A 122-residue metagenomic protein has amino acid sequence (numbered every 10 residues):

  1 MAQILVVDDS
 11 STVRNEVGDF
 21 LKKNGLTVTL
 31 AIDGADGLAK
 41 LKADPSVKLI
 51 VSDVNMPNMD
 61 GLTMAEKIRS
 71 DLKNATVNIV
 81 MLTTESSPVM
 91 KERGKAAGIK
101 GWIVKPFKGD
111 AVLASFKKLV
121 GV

Functional and structural regions predicted by a protein language model:
N15-K23: Charged docking surfaces used in two-component/phosphorelay signaling
L30-L49, E92: Acidic, metal-coordinating helix/loop segments flanking the phosphotransfer/catalytic sites of two-component signaling
D53, T83: Active-site residues of response regulator receiver
M56: Receiver (REC) domain active-site loop signature in two-component systems and cognate sites in sensor histidine kinases
E85-V89: Negatively charged, flexible loop motifs adjacent to catalytic sites in prokaryotic signal transduction proteins
F107-F116: C-terminal output helix
